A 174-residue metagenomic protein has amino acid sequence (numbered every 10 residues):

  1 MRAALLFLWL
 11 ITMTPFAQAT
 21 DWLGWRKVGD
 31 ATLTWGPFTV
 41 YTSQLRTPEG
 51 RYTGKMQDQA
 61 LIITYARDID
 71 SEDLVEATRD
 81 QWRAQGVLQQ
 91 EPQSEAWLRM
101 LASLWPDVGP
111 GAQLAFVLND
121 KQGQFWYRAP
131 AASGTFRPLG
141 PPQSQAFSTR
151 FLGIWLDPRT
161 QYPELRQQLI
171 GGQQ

Functional and structural regions predicted by a protein language model:
M1-A4: Positively charged n-region of N-terminal signal peptides that target proteins for export
L6-L10: Hydrophobic helical h-region of N-terminal Sec-dependent signal peptides in bacterial secretory/periplasmic proteins
T12-A17: N-terminal signal peptide c-region/cleavage motif recognized by signal peptidases
Q18-Q85: Secretory/extracellular carbohydrate-interaction modules and structurally similar beta-sandwich "look-alikes"
W22, I154-Q174: Ligand-recognition surfaces built from glycine- and aromatic
M56, A60-F125: Mid-length scaffold segments of soluble, non-membrane domains
W126-Q145: Short, compositionally biased
L139-P163: Flexible glycine-rich active-site/ligand-binding loops centered on an Asp-His dyad
